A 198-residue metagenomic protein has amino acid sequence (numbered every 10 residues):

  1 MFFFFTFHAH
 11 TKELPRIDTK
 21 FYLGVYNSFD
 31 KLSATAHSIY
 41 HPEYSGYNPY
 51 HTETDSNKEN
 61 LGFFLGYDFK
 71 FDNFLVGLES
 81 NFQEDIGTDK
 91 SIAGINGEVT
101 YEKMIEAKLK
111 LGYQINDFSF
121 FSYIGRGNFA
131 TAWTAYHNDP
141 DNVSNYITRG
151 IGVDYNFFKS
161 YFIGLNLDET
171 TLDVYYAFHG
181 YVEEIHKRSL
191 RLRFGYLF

Functional and structural regions predicted by a protein language model:
H10-F69: Short glycine/proline- and aromatic-enriched beta-strand/turn motifs that initiate or cap beta-hairpins
L14, Y26, G66-D68, K110-Q114 (+2 more regions): Transmembrane beta-barrel domains of outer membrane proteins
K20, K58-G62, E102-E106, Y146-T148 (+1 more regions): Transmembrane beta-barrel architecture of outer-membrane proteins
Y22, Y155, I185-F198: Outer-membrane beta-barrel "beta-signal"
N27-S33, E59, F69-F71, F82-T88 (+5 more regions): Transmembrane beta-strands of outer-membrane beta-barrel pores
S33-D55, E84-K103, F129-N145, L172-I185: Flexible, solvent-exposed loop segments that connect beta-strands
F63-L65, L78, A107-L109, S122 (+3 more regions): Membrane-embedded beta-strands of outer-membrane beta-barrel proteins, especially the hydrophobic/small aromatic
N73-V76, D117-F120, K159-L165: Repeated loop/turn-to-beta-strand initiation elements of outer-membrane beta-barrel proteins
